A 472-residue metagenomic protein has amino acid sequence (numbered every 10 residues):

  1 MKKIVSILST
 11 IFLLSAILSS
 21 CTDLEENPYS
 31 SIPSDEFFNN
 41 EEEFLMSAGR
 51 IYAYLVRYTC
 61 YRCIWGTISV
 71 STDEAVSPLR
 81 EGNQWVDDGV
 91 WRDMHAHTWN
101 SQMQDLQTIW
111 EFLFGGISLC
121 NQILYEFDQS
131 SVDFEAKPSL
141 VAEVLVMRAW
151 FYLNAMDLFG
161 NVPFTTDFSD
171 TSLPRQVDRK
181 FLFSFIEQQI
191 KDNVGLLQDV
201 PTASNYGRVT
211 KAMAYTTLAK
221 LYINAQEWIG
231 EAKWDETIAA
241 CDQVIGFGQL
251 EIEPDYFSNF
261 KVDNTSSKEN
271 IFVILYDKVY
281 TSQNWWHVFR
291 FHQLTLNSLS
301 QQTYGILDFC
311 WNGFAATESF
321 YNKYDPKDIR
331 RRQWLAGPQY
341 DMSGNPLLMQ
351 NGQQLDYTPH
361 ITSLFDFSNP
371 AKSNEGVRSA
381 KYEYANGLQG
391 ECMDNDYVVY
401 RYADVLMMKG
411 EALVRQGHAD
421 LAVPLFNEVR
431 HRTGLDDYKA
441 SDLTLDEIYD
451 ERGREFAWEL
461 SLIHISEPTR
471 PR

Functional and structural regions predicted by a protein language model:
C21-S69: Membrane-proximal, proline-rich intrinsically disordered regions
D35, R62-N83, T165, L197-T216 (+3 more regions): Short, surface-exposed recognition loops and adjoining beta-strand edges that mediate ligand/DNA contacts, enriched
E42, A48, Y52, V56-T59 (+5 more regions): Elongated scaffold/linker segments in the mid-to-C-terminal portions of large proteins
L45-G49, A53-T59, N83-F159, L173-F181 (+3 more regions): Conserved, well-structured interaction surfaces
N154-L158, P163, N224-G230, G417: Short coil/turn linking the two alpha-helices of tandem helical-hairpin repeats
H464-R472: Single conserved hydrophobic/aromatic residue that forms the stacking wall/gate of nucleotide- or nucleobase-binding
